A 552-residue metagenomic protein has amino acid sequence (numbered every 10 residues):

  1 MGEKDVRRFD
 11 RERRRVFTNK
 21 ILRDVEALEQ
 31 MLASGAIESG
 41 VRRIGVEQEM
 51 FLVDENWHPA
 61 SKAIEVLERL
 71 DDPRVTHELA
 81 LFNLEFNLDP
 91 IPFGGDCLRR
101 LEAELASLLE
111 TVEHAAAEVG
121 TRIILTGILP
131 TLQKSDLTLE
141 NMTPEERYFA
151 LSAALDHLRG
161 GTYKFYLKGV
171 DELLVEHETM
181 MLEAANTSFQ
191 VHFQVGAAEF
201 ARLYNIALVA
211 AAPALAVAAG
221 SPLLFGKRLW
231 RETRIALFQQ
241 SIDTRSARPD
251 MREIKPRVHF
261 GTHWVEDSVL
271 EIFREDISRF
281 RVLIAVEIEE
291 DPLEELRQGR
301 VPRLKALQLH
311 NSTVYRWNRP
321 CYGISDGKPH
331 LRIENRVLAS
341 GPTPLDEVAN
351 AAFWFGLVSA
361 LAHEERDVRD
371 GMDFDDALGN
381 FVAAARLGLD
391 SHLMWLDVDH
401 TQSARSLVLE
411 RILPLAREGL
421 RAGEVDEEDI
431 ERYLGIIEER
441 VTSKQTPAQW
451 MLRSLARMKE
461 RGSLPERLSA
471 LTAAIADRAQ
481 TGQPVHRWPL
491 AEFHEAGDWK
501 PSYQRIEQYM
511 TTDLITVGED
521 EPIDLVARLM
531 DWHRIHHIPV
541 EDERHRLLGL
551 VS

Functional and structural regions predicted by a protein language model:
M1-D498: Phosphate/nucleotide-binding catalytic core
G196, T511, G518-D520: Residue-level recognition of the GNAT/N-acetyltransferase active site
P501-L514: Bateman (tandem CBS) regulatory domains
Q504, E521, V551: Short beta-to-alpha loop/turn elements within the nucleotide-binding domains of ABC transporters
Y509, M530, I538-S552: A glycine-centered beta-loop-beta connector
T516-R534, V540-D542: The conserved cystathionine-beta-synthase
